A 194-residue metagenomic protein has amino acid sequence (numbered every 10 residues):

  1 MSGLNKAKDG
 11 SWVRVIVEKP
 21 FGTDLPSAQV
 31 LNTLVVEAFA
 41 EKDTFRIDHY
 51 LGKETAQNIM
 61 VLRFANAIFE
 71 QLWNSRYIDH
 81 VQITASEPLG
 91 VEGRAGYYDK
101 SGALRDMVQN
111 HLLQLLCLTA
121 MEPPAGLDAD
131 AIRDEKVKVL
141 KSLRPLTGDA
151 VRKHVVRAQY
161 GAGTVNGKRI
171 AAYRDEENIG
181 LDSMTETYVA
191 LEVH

Functional and structural regions predicted by a protein language model:
M1-H194: Secretory/organelle targeting and membrane-embedding segments
